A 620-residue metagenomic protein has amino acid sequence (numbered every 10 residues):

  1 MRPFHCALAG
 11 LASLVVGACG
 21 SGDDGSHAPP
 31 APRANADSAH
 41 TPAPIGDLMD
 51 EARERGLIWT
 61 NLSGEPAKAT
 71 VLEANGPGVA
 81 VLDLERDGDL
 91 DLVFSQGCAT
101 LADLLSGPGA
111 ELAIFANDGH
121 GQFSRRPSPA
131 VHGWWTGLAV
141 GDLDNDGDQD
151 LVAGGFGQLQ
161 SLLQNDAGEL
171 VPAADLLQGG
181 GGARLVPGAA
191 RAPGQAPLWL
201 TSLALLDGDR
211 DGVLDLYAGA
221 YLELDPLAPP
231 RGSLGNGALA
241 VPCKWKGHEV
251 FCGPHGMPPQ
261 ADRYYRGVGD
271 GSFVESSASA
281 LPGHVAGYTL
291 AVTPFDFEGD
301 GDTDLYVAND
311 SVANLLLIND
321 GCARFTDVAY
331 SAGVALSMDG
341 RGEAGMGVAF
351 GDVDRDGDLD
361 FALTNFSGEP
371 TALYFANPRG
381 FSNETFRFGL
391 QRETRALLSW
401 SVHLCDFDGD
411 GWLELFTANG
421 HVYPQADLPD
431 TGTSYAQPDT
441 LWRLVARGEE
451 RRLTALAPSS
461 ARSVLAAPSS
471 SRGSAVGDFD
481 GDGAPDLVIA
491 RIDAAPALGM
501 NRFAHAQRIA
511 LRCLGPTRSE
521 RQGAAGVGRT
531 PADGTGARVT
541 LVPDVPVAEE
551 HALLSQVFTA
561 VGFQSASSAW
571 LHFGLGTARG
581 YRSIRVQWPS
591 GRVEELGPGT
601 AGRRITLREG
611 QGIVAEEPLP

Functional and structural regions predicted by a protein language model:
C19-D23: Bacterial signal peptide processing site
D37-D50, T100-R126, L159-A173, P229-S233 (+7 more regions): Beta-propeller blade repeat segments, especially FG-GAP/WD-type strand-to-loop junctions in 6- to 7-bladed propeller
G46, E65, A69, G389-L398 (+2 more regions): Gly/Ser/Thr/Pro-enriched helix-cap/hinge segments flanking short amphipathic alpha-helices
L48, D89-Q96, D146-G155, L216-A220 (+6 more regions): Hydrophobic beta-strand segments that make up the repeating blades of beta-propeller and related beta-repeat
L57-G78, P127-A139, Q178-A204, P258 (+7 more regions): Repeat-based blade/solenoid architectures
G76-R86, A116, W135-N145, Q149 (+9 more regions): Beta-propeller blade termini
S95-G109, Y221-G256, T417-S434: Short, conserved, GDST-rich strand-edge loop motifs in beta-rich repeat architectures
P129-V140, A153-G208, A218-H255, Q260: Asp-box/WD-like beta-propeller blade repeats and closely related beta-sheet repeat scaffolds
